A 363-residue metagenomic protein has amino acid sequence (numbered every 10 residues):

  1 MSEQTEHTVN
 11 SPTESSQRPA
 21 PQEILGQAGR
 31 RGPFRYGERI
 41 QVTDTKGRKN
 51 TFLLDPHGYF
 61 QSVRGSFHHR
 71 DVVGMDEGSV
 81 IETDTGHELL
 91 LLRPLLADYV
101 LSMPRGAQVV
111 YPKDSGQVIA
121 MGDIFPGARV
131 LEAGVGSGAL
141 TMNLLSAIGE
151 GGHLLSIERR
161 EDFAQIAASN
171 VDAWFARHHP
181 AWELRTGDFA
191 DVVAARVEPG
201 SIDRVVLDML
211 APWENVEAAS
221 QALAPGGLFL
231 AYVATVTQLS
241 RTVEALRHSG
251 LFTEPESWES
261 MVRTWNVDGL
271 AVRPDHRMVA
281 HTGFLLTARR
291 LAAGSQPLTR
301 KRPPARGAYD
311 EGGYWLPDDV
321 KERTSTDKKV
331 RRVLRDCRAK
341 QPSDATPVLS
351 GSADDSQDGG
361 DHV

Functional and structural regions predicted by a protein language model:
S2-D84, A97-V100, E244-V363: SAM/dcSAM-binding transferase cores
G29-G32, S102-S115: Conserved SAM-binding loop and adjacent beta-strand
F125-G136: Conserved class I S-adenosyl-L-methionine
A128, G152, G227: Glycine-centered, small-residue-biased loops immediately flanking beta-strands in adenine/cofactor-binding cores
S137-E150: Conserved SAM-binding loop of SAM-dependent methyltransferases across substrates and taxa, primarily the Class I
L145-S146, W213-G227, R247: A short glycine-rich, Lys/Arg-flanked "PGG" loop and its adjoining helix->strand segment in the class I
I157-L207, P212: S-adenosyl-L-methionine
G226-A234: Conserved beta-strand signature within the Rossmann-like core of class I S-adenosyl-L-methionine
